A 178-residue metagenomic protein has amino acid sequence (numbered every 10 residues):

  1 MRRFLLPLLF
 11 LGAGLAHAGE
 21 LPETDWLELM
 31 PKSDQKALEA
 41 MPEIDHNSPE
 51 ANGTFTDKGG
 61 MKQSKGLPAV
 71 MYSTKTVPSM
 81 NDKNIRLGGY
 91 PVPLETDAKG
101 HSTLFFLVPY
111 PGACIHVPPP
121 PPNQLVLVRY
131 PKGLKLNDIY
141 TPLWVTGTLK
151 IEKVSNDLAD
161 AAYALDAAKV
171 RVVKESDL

Functional and structural regions predicted by a protein language model:
F4-A13: Sec-dependent N-terminal signal peptides
A18-L178: OB-fold and OB-like single-stranded nucleic-acid-recognition modules and their adjacent interaction interfaces
